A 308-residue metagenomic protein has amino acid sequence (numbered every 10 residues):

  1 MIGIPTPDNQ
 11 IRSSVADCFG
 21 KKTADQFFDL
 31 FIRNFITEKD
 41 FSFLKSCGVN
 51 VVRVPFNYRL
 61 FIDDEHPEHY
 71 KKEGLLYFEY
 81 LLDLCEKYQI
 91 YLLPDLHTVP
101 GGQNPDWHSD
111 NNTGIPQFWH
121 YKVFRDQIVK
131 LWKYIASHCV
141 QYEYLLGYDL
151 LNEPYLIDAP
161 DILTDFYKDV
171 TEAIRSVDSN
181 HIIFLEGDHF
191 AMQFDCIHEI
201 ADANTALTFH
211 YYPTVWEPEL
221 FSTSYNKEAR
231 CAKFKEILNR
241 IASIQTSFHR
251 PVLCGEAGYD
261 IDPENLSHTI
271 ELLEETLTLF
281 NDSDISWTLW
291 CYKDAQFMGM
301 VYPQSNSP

Functional and structural regions predicted by a protein language model:
M1-I182, G187-F194: Active-site mouth of glycoside hydrolases
T37-E38, K235-L238, I270: Structural motif corresponding to alpha-helix initiation and N-cap regions
K71, D110-T113, I200-A203, Y225 (+1 more regions): Short, hinge-like loop/turn segments at secondary-structure boundaries
Q103-H108, P160-I162, D195-H198, P218-S222 (+2 more regions): Short aromatic-enriched loop/helix-cap "lid" or pocket-rim segments at secondary-structure transitions that line
W107-P116, D161, D202, P263-T278: Short, electropositive alpha-helical surface patch
D161-D169, A173-S176, N180-D262, N281 (+1 more regions): Glycoside hydrolase catalytic-domain groove-lining segments
T208, E264-P308: Aromatic-rich peripheral "rim/lid" segments of glycoside hydrolase catalytic domains that contact and position glycan
